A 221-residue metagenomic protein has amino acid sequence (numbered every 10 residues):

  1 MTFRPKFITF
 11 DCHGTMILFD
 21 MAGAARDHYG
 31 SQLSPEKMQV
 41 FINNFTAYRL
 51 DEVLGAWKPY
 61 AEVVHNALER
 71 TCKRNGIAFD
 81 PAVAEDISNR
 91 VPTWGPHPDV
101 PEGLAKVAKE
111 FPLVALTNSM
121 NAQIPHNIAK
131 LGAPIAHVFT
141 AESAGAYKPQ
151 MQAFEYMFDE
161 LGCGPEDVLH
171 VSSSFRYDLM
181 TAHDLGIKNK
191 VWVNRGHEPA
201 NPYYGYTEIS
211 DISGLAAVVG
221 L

Functional and structural regions predicted by a protein language model:
M1-I8, E36, A78, A105 (+1 more regions): Asp-based, Mg2+/Mn2+-dependent phosphohydrolase catalytic module
T2-P98: N-terminal helical cap/lid subdomain that shapes the substrate entry/recognition surface in HAD-like hydrolases
A22-G23, P101, Q150-M151: Conserved strand-to-helix beginnings and helix N-cap segments that scaffold or border functional pockets
C72, V107-A108: A generic structural signal for well-ordered alpha-helical segments
P98-V107: Charged/polar, low-hydrophobicity segments characteristic of intrinsically disordered regions and flexible loops
